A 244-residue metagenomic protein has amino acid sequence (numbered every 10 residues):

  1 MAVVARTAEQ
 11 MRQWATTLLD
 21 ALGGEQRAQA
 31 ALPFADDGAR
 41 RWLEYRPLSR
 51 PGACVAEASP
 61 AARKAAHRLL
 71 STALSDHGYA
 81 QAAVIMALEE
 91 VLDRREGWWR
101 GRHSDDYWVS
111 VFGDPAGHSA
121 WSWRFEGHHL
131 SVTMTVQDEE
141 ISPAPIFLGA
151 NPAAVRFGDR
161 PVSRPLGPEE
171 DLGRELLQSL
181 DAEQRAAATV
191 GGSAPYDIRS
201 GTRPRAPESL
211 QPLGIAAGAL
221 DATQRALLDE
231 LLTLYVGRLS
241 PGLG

Functional and structural regions predicted by a protein language model:
M1-A61: N-terminal mature-domain "stem" immediately C-terminal to a signal peptide or N-terminal signal-anchor/transmembrane
M11-L18, Q26, A62-A65, E169-L176 (+2 more regions): Stable alpha-helical elements in mature extracytoplasmic
A21, E57, S179, A219-A222: Short, conserved sequence motifs enriched in acidic/basic residues, glycine, and aromatics that mark functional "hot
A30-F34, A82-M86, G244: Short, tandemly repeated low-complexity microdomains enriched for cysteine and small residues
A30-L32, A188-V190, D229-E230: Short hydrophobic alpha-helical segments that form membrane-spanning helices or hydrophobic packing faces of helical
D37-G214: Acidic/His-rich structured neighborhood in mature extracellular/periplasmic domains
I215-G244: Extended, compositionally biased non-globular segments
